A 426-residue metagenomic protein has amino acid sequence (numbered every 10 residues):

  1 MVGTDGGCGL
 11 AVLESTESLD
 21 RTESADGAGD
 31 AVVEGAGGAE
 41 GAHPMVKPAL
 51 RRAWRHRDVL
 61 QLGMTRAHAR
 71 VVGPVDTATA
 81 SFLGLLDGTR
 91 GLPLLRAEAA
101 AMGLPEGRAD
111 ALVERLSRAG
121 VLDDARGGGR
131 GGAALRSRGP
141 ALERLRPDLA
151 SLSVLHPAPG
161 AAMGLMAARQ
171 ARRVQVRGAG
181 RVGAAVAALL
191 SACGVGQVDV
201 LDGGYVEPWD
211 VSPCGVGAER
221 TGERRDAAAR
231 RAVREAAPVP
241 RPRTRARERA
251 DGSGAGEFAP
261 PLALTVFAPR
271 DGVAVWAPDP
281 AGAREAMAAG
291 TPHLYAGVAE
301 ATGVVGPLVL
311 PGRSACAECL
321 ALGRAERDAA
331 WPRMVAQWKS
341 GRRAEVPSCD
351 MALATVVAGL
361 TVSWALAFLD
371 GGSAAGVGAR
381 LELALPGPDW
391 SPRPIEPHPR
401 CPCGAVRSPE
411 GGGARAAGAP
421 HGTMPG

Functional and structural regions predicted by a protein language model:
M1-G426: Adenine nucleotide-associated cytosolic modules
